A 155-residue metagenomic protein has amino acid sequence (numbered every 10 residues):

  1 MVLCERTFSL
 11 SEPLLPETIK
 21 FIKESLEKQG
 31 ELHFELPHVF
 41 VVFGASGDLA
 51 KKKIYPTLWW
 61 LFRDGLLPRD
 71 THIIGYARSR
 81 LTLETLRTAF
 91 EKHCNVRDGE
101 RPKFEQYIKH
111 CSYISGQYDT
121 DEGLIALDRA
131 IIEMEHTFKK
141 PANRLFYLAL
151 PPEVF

Functional and structural regions predicted by a protein language model:
V2-T85, R129: N-terminal low-complexity, Ser/Thr- and acidic-residue-enriched intrinsically disordered segments
G44, A77-R80, S115-Y118, L150-V154: Short, flexible loop/turn elements at secondary-structure junctions
R63-S115: Glycine-rich phosphate-binding loop and adjoining beta1-alpha1-beta2 segment of Rossmann-like nucleotide-binding folds
T82-T85, G123, F155: Switch/connector loops and helix/strand junctions flanking conserved nucleotide-binding motifs in nucleotide-processing
N95-A142: A structured beta-alpha segment of the ubiquitous adenosine-cofactor-binding alpha/beta core
K140-F155: Beta-loop-alpha module in the N-terminal Rossmann-like domain of NAD(P)-dependent dehydrogenases, especially those
